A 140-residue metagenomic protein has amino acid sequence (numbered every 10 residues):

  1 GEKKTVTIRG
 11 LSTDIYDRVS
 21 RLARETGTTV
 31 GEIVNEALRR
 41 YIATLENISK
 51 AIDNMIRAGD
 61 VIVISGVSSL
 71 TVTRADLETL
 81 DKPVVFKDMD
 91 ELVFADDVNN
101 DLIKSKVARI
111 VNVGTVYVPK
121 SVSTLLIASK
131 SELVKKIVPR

Functional and structural regions predicted by a protein language model:
G1-S12: Short Lys/Arg-rich basic patches
A23: The alpha-helix within a helix-turn-helix
T28-I52: Short, basic amphipathic alpha-helical segments that act as recognition/interaction helices in nucleic-acid-binding
A43-D76: Short, positively charged interaction helices/loops
G66, L80, D88, F94 (+3 more regions): Repetitive beta-strand solenoid architecture
D97-D101, S123-T124: Short, solvent-exposed loop/turn at the beta-strand->alpha-helix junction within individual leucine-rich repeat
S129-P139: General marker for long, soluble alpha-helical cores
